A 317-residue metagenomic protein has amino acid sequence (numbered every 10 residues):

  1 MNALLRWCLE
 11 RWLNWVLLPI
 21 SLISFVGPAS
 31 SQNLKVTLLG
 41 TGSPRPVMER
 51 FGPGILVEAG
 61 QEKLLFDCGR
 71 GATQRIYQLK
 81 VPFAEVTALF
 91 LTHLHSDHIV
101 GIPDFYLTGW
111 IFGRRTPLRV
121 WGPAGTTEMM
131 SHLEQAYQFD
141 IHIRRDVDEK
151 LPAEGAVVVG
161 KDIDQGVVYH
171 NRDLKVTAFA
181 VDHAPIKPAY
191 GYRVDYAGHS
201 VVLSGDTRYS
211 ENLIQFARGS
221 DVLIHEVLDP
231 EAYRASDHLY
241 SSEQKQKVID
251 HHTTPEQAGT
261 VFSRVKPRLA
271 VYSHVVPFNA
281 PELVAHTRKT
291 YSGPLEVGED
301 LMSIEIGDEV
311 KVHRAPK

Functional and structural regions predicted by a protein language model:
M1-E10: N-terminal secretory signal peptides that target proteins for export/translocation
L4, S30-G205, V284-K311: Binuclear metal-dependent hydrolase catalytic cores
R11, L94-H95, T254: Hydrophobic transmembrane-helix microenvironments that flank and shape a buried ionizable site
W12-S24: Bacterial N-terminal signal peptides
Y190-G191, A197-V202, R208-M302: Cap/insert and terminal regions of metallo-dependent hydrolase folds
H313-K317: A polyampholytic, Gly/Pro-enriched intrinsically disordered region
